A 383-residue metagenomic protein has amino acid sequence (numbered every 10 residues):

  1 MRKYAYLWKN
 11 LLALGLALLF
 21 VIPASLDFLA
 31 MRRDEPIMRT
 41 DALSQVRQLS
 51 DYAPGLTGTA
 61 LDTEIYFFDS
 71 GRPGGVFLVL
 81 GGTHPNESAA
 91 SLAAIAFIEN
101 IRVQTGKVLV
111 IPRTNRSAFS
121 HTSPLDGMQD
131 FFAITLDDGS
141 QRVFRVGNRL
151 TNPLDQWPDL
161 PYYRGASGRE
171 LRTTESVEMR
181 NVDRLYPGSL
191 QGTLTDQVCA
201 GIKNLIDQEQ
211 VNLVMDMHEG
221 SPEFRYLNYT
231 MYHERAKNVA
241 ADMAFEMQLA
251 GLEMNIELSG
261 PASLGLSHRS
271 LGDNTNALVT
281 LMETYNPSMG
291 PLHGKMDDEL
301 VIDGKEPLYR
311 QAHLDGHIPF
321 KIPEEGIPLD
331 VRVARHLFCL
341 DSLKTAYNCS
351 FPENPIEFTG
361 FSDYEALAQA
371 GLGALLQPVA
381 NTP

Functional and structural regions predicted by a protein language model:
R2-Y52, L56-Y66, N100, L190 (+3 more regions): C-terminal accessory segments enriched in acidic
D69-V76: Proline/glycine-enriched tight loop/beta-turn segments at coil->beta junctions that connect or precede beta-strands
V76-G82, I111, L185: Short glycine-rich or small-residue beta-strand-to-loop segments that form or flank ligand, phosphate, metal/Fe-S
G81, I134, Q141-R145, L375 (+1 more regions): Catalytic-site microenvironment of enzymes that process N-acetyl-hexosamine-containing cell-wall polysaccharides
H84-L92: Di-metal (Zn2+ and/or Mg2+/Mn2+) metal-binding site signature of metallo-dependent hydrolases with the MBL/beta-CASP
S88-A89, Q104-F245: Active-site/substrate-binding loop(s) of hydrolase catalytic cores
A93-G106: A short, Lys/Arg-enriched amphipathic alpha-helix followed by its capping loop at the start of a domain
